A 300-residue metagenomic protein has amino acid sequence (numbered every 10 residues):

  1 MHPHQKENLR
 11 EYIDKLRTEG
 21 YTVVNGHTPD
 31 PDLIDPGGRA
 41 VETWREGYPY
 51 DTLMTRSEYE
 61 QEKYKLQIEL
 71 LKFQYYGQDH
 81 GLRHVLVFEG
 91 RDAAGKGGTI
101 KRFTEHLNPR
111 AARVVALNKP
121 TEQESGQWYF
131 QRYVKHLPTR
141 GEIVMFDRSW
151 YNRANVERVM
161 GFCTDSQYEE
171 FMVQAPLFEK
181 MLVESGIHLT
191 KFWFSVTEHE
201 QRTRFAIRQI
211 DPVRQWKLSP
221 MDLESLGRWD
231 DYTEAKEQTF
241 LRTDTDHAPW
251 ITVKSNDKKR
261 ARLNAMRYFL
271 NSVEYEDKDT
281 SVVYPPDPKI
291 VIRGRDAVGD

Functional and structural regions predicted by a protein language model:
H2-K6, R10-K65: Charged, amphipathic alpha-helical linker segments immediately N-terminal to NTP-binding catalytic cores
T55, R110-M172: Conserved nucleotide-sensing/catalytic segment adjacent to the nucleotide-binding pocket in NTP-handling enzymes
I68-Q78: Pre-Walker A adenine-sensing motif
R83, R113, G141-V144, G186-T190: Loop/turn-to-beta-strand initiation segments
V85-E89, I187-E200, P220-E224, T245-A261: Phosphate-binding beta-loop-alpha motif at adenosine-nucleotide cofactor sites
L86-T104: Glycine-rich phosphate-binding P-loop
V156-M172, L182-E234, T280-P288, D296: A glycine- and Lys/Arg-enriched "phosphate-lid" helix/loop adjacent to the NTP-binding pocket of small-molecule kinases
E234-D300: NTP-dependent small-molecule kinase module
